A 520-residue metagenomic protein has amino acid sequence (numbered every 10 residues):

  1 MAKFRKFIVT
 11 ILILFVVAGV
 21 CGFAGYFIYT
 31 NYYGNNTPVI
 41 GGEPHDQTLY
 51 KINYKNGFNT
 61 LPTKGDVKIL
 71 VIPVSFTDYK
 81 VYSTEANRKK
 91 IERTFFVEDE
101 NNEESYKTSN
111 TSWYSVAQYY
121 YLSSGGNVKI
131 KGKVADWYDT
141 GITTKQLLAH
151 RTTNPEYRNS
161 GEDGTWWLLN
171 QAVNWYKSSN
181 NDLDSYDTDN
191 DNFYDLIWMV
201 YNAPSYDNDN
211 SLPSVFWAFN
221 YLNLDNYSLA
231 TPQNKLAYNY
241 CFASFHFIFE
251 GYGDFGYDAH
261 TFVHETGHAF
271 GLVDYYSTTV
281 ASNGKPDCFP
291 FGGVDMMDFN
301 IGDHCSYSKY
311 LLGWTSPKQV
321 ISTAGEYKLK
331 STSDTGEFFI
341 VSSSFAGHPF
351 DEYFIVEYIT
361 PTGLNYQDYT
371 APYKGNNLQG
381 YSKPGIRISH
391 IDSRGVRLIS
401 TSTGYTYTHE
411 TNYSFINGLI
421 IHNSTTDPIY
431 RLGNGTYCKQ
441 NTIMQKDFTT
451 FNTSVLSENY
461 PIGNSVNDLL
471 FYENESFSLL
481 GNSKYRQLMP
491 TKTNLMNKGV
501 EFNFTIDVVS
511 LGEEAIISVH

Functional and structural regions predicted by a protein language model:
A2-V16: N-terminal Sec-pathway targeting helices
V17-I28: Hydrophobic alpha-helical membrane-insertion segments, chiefly the h-region of N-terminal signal peptides
I28-F262, V273-S282, S389-H520: Propeptide-to-catalytic entry region of secreted or membrane-anchored zinc metalloproteases
P62-V67, N192, P290, D334-G336 (+3 more regions): Short, surface-exposed loop/turn motifs at beta-strand boundaries within globular domains
L196, N202-N376, R394: Extracellular hydrolytic enzyme modules, especially secreted metalloproteases of the metzincin/thermolysin-like class
F338, Y353, G385, E514-I516: A generic structural signal for beta-strand entry/edge sites
D368-G404: Acidic, aromatic-enriched beta-alpha/helix-loop junctions
